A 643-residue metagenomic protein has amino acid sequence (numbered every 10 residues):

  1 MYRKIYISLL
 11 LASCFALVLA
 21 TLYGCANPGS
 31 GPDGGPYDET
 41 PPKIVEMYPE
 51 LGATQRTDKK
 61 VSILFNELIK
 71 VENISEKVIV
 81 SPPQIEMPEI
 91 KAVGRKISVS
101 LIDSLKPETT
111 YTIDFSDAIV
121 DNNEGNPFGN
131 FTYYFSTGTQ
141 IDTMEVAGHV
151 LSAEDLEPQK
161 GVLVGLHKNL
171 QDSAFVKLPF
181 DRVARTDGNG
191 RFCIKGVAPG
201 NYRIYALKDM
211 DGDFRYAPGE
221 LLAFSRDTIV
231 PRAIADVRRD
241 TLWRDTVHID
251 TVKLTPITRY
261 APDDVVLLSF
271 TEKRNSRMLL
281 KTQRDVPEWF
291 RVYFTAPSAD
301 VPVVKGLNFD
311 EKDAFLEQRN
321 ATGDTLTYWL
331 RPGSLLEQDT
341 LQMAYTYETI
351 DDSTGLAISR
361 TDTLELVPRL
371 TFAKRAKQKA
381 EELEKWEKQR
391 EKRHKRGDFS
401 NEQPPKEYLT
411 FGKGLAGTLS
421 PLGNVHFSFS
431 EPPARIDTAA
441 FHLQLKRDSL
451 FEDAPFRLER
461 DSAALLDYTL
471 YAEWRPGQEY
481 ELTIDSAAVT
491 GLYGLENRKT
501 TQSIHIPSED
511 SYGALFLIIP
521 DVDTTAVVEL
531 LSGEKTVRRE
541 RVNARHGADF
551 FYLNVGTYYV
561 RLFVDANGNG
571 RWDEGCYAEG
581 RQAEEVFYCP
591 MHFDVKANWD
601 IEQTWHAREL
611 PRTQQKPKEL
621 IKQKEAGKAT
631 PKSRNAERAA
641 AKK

Functional and structural regions predicted by a protein language model:
Y2-K643: N-terminal targeting or signal-anchor segments and their processing/structural boundaries
